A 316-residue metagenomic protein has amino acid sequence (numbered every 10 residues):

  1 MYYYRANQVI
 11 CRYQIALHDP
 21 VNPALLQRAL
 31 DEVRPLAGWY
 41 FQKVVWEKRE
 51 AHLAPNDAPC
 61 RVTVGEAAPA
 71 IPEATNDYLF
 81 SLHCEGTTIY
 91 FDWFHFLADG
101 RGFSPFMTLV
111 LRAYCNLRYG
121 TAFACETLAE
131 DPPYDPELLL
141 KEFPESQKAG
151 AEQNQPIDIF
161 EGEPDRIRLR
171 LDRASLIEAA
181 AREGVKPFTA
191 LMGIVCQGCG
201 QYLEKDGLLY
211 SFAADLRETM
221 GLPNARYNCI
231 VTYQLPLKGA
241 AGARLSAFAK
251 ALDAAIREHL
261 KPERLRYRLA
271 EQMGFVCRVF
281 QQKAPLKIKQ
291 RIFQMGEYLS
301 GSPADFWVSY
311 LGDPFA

Functional and structural regions predicted by a protein language model:
M1, L97-A179: Non-catalytic, low-complexity flexible loops and terminal extensions
M1-R49, N56-S81, G200-A316: Acyl-thioester-dependent acyl-group transfer interface
I10-R12, T88, R166: Intrinsic-disorder/low-complexity, polar/charged segments enriched in Ser/Thr/Lys/Arg/Asp/Glu/Gln
D19-P35, D92-T108, R168-K205: Acyl activation and transfer enzymes in specialized metabolism, enriched for ANL adenylate-forming modules
K48, G86-T87: Residue-level signal for tight coil/turn positions that link beta-strands
F80-E85, K148: A short acidic-Thr-Gly-centered motif at the start of a beta-strand
T108-L111, Q197, Y210-A213: Amphipathic alpha-helical scaffolding segments
